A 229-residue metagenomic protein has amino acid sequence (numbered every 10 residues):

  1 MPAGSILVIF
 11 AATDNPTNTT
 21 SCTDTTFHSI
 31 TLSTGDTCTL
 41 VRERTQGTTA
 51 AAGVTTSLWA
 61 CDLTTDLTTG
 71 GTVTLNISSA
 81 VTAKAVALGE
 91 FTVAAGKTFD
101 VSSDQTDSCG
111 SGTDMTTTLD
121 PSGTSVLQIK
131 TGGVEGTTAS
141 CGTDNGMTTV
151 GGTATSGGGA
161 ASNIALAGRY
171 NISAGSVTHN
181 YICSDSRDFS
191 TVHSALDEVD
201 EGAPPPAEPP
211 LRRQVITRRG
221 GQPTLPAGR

Functional and structural regions predicted by a protein language model:
M1-R229: Primarily extracytoplasmic/secreted proteins and surface-exposed domains characterized by disulfide-bonded cysteine
